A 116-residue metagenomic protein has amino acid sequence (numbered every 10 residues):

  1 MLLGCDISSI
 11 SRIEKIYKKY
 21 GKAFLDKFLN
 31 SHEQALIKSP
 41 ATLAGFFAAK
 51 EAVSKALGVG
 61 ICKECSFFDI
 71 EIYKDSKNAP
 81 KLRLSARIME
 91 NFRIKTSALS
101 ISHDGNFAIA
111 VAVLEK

Functional and structural regions predicted by a protein language model:
M1-K116: Core catalytic alpha/beta fold that binds nucleotide/phospho-ligands
